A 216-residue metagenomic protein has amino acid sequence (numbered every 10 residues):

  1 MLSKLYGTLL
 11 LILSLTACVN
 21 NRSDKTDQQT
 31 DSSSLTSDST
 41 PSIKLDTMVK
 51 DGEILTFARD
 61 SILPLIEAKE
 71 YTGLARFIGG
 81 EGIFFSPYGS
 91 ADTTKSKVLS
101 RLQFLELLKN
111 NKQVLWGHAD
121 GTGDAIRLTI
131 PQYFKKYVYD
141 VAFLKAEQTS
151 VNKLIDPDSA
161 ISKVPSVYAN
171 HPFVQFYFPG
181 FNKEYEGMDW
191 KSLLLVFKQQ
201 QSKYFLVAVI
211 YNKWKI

Functional and structural regions predicted by a protein language model:
L2-L9: Sec-dependent signal peptide recognition, specifically the positively charged N-region followed immediately by
T16-A17: C-terminal motif of bacterial Sec signal peptides marking the signal peptidase cleavage site
D27-P64, R76, T93: Short, low-complexity N-terminal intrinsically disordered segments enriched in polar/charged residues
E70-E81: Short, well-ordered alpha-helical segments enriched in acidic and aromatic residues
F85-S90: A short gly/proline-enriched turn/hairpin at secondary-structure junctions
F104-N170: Acidic, glycine-rich loop-and-strand cores that form catalytic or ligand-binding grooves in diverse globular domains
V141-I216: Short beta-strand edge/turn micro-motifs at domain boundaries
